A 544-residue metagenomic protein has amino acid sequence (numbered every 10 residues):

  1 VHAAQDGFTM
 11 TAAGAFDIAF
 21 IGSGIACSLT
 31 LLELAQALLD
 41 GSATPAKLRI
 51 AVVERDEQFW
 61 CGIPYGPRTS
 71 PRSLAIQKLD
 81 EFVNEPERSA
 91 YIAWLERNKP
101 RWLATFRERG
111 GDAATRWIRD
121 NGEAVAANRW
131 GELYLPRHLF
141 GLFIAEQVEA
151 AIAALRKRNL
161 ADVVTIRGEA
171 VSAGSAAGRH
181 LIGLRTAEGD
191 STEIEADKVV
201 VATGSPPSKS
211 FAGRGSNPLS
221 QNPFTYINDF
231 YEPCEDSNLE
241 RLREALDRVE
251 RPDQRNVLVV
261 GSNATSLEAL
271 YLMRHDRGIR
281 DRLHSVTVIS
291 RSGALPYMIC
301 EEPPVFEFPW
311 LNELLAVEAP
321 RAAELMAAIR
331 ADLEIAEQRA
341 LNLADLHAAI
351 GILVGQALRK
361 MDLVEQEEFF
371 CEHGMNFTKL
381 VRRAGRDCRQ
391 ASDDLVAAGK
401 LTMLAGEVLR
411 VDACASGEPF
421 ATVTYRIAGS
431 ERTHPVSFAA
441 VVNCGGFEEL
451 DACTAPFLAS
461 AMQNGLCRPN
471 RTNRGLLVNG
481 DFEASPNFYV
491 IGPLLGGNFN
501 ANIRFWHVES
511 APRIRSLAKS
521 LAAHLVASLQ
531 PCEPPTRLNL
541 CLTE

Functional and structural regions predicted by a protein language model:
A4-T69, R116-I118, G122-A264, E268-C532 (+1 more regions): Flavin (primarily FAD) cofactor-binding/catalytic cores of flavoenzymes
E54-G122: Redox-cofactor-proximal catalytic regions of oxidoreductases
